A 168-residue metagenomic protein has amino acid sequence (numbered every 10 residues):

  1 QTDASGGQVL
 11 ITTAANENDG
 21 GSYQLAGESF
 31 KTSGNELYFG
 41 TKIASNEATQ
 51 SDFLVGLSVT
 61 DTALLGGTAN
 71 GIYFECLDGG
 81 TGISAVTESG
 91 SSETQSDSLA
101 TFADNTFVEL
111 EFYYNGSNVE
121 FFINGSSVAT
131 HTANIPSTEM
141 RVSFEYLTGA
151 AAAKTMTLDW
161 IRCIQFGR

Functional and structural regions predicted by a protein language model:
Q1-Q8: Extracellular glycan-recognition surfaces and repeat-rich motifs
A4, C76-D78, Y114-G116: Generic beta-strand structural signal
L10-I83: Secretory/extracellular carbohydrate-interaction modules and structurally similar beta-sandwich "look-alikes"
Y23-K31, Q95-F102, H131-T132: Beta-strand-rich interaction surfaces with strong enrichment in secreted/lumenal proteins
F39-T41, N105-F121: Short tryptophan-centered beta-strand motifs in secreted/extracellular beta-sheet-rich domains of glycan-recognition
T87-E109: Short, aromatic/His-centered strand-loop micro-motif at the edge of beta-sheets
L99, I123-R141: Short, solvent-exposed beta-strand-to-loop segments that form ligand-recognition rims of beta-rich domains
A133-R168: Ligand-recognition surfaces built from glycine- and aromatic
